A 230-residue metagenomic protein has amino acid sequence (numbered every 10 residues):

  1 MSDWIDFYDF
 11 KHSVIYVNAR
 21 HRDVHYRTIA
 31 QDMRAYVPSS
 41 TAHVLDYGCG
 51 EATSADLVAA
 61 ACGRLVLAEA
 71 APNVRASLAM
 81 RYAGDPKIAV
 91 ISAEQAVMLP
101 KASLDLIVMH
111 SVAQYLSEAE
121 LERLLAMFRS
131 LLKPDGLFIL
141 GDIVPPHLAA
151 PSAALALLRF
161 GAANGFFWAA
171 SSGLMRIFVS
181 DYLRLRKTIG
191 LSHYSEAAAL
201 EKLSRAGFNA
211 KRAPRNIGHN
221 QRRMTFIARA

Functional and structural regions predicted by a protein language model:
M1-V37, T41, E51-P86, S92-M98 (+1 more regions): Class I (Rossmann-like) S-adenosyl-L-methionine-dependent methyltransferase catalytic domain, capturing the SAM-binding
H43, R64, S103-D105: Structural signature of beta-strand start/N-cap positions in the alpha/beta core of ABC transporter nucleotide-binding
Y47: Conserved beta-strand/loop positions that form the S-adenosyl-L-methionine
V108: A conserved beta-strand element that flanks and buttresses the S-adenosyl-L-methionine
S111-V112: Short catalytic micro-motifs in class I SAM-dependent methyltransferases
S117-E118: Helix-capping/helix-break motifs at membrane-protein junctions, especially on the cytosolic side just before or after
E122-P134: A short glycine-rich, Lys/Arg-flanked "PGG" loop and its adjoining helix->strand segment in the class I
